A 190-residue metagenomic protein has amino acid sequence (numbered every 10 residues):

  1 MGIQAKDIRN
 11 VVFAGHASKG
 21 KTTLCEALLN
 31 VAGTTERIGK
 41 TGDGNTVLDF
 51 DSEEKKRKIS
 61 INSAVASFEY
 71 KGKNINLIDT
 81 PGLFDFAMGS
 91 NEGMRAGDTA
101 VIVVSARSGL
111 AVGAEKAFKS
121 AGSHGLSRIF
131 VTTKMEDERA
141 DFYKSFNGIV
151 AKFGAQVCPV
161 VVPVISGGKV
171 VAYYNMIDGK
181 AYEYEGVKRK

Functional and structural regions predicted by a protein language model:
M1-K19, R37-I38, S105-K190: P-loop NTPase catalytic nucleotide-binding module
M1-V104, S108-L110, P159: P-loop NTPase switch module centered on the Walker A-proximal segment
